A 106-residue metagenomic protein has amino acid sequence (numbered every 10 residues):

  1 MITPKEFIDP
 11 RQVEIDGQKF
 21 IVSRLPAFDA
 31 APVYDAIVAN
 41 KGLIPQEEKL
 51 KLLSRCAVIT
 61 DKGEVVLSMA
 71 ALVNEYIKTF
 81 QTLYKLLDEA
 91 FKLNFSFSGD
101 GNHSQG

Functional and structural regions predicted by a protein language model:
M1-V13: Short acidic, Pro/Gly- and aromatic-enriched capping/linker segments at domain boundaries
I8, S23-G106: Short, surface-exposed, charged amphipathic helix/loop patches that serve as local interaction elements
Q18-F20: Well-ordered beta-strand scaffold positions
